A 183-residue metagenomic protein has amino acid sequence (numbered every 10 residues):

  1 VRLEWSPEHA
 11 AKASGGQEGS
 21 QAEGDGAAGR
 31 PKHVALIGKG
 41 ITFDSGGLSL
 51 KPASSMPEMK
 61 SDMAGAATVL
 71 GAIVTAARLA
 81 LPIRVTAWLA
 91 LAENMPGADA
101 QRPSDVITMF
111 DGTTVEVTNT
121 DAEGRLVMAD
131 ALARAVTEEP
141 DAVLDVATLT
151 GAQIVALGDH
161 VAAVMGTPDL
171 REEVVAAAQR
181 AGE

Functional and structural regions predicted by a protein language model:
V1-E183: A generic structural signal for tightly packed, nonpolar segments enriched in small/aliphatic residues
